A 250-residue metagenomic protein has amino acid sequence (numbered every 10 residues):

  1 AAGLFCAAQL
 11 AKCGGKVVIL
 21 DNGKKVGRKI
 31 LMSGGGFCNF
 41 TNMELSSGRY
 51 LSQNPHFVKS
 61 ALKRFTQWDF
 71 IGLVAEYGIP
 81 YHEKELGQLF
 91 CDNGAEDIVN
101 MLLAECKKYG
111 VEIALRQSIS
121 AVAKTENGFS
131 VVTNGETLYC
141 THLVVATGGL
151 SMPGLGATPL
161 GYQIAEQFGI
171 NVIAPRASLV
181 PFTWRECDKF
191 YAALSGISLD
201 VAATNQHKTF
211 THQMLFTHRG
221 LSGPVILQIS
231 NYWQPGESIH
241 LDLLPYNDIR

Functional and structural regions predicted by a protein language model:
A1-A2, K25, G149-S151: Residue-level detector of alpha-helix initiation sites
A1-I19: N-terminal Rossmann-like FAD-binding beta1-loop-alpha1 element of flavoenzymes
K16, E112, S238: Residues at the starts of beta-strands that form the adenosine-phosphate
L20, I119-S120, T137-G154, A165-E166 (+2 more regions): Short hydrophobic core segments
K24-V26, L31-M32, T41-S47, N171-A174 (+1 more regions): An anion/pyrophosphate-binding glycine-rich loop and adjacent beta-alpha core in soluble alpha-beta enzymes
G35-E85: Glycine-rich active-site loop/strand segments that organize a redox cofactor
R64-H142: Feature captures the FAD/FMN-dependent oxidoreductase FAD-binding
H142-D188: Glycine-rich loop(s) and the adjacent beta-strand/alpha-helix scaffold that form part
